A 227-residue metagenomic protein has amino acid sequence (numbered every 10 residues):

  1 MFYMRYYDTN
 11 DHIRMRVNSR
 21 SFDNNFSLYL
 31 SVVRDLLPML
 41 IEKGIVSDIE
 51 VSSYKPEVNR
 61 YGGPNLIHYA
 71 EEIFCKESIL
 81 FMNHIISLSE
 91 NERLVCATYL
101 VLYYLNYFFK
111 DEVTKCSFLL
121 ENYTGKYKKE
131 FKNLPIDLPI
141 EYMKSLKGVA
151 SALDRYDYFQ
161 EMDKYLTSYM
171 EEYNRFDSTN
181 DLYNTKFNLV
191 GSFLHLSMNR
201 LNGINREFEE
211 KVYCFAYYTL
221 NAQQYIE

Functional and structural regions predicted by a protein language model:
M1-E227: An acidic, charge-biased composition feature
